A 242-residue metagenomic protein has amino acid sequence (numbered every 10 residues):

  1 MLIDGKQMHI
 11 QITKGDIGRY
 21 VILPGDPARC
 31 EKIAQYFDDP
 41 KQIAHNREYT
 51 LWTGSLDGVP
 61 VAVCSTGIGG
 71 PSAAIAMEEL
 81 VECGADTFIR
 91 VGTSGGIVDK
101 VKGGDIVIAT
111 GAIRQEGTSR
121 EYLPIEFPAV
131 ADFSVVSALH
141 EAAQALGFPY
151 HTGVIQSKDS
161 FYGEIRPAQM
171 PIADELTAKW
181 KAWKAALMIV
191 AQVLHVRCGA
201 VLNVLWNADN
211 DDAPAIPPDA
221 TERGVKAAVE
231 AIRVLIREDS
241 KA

Functional and structural regions predicted by a protein language model:
M1-S137: Metabolite-binding pocket within alpha/beta catalytic cores that recognizes anionic/polar moieties
D26, V63, G92, I155 (+2 more regions): Buried hydrophobic positions in well-ordered alpha/beta secondary-structure cores of metabolic enzymes
P40-H45, G147-V154, L235-A242: Flexible, glycine/charged-enriched surface loops at secondary-structure junctions
E82, Y162-P167, P171-A173, V201 (+2 more regions): Expand to "…catalyze enediolate/carbanion chemistry for C-C bond making/breaking, isomerization, decarboxylation
V130-W183: Active-site rim beta-loop-alpha module in soluble metabolic enzymes
A138-L146, V190, A227-E238: Generic non-transmembrane alpha-helical segments
A186-P217: Zn-dependent metallopeptidase/amidohydrolase metal-coordination segment
A208-A242: His/Asp/Glu-rich mid-to-C-terminal helical/loop segments that flank catalytic regions of hydrolases
